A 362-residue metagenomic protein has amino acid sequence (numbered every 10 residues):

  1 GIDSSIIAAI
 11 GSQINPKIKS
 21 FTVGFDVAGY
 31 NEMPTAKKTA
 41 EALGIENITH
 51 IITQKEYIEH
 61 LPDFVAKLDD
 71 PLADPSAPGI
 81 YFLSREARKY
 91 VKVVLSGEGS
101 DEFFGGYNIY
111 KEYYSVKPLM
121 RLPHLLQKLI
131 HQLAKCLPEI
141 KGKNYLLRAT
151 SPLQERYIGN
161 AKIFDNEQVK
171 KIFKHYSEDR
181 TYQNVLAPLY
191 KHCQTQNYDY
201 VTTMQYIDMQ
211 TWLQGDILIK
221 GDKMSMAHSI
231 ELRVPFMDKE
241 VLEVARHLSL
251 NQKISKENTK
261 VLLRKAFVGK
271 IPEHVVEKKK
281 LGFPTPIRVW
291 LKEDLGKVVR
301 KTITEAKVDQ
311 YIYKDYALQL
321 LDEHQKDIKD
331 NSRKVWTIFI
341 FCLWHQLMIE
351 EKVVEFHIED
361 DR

Functional and structural regions predicted by a protein language model:
I2-N184, K223-K270, K329, K334 (+1 more regions): ATP-dependent adenylate-handling active sites, centered on carboxylate activation for C-N bond formation
D3, L281-T285, I338: Small/polar glycine-rich anion-binding or flexible loop at a beta-alpha turn
A73, T195-D208, N258, D322-I338: Structural motif
A77, G215-I219, L291: Short, motif-level signal for alpha-helix interfacial/capping segments enriched in acidic residues and aromatics/proline
V185-D199, R246, Q310-K329: Short amphipathic alpha-helical segments and their helix-coil junctions
I207-G215, K334-M348: Short, hydrophobic/amphipathic alpha-helical patches that form generic packing surfaces within helical domains
D208, K239-E243, E293-K301, S332: ATP/NTP-dependent adenylation/nucleotidyl-transfer catalytic domains that generate, transfer, or process NMP-activated
I271-I328: PAPS-dependent sulfotransferase catalytic core
